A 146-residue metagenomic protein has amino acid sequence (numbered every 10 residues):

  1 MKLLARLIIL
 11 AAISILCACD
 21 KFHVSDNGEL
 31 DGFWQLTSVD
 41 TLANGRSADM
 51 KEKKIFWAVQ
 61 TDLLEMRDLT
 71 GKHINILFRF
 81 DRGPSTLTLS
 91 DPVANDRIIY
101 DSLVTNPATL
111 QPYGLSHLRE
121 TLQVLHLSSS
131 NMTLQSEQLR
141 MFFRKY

Functional and structural regions predicted by a protein language model:
M1-K2, D20: N-terminal hydrophobic targeting signals that begin at the initiator methionine
K2-L10: Sec-dependent signal peptide recognition, specifically the positively charged N-region followed immediately by
I15-A18: C-terminal motif of bacterial Sec signal peptides marking the signal peptidase cleavage site
D20-Q35: N-terminal helix-cap/turn-to-beta initiation motif at the start of protein domains
D31-F33, Q60-E65, L127-T133: Short, hydrophobic/aromatic-rich segments at coil-to-beta transitions
Q35, E65, T86-T88, T133 (+1 more regions): General beta-strand recognition
D40-K51, L63-L127: Contiguous, well-ordered beta-strand patches that form the walls/edges of small beta-barrel/beta-sandwich domains
F80-P84, L127-Y146: Edge beta-strand at a domain terminus
